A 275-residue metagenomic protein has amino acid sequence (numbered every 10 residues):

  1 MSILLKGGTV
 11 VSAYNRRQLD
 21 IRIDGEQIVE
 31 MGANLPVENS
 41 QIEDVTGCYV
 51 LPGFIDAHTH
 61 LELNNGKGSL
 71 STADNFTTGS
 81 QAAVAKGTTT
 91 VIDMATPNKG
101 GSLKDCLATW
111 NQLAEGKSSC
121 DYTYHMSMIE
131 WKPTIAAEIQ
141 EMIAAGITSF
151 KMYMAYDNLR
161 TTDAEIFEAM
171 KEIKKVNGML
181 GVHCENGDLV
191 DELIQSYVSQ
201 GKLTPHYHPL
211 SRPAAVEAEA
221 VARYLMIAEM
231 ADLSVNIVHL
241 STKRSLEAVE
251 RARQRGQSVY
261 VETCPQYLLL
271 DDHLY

Functional and structural regions predicted by a protein language model:
M1-G53, K67: Histidine-rich, glycine-flanked metal-binding segment
G8, E26, G47, H58 (+7 more regions): Divalent metal-coordination and catalytic microenvironments
C48-K117, T134: Metal-associated gating/positioning segment near the N- to mid-region
G66, A95-P97, S127, A155 (+2 more regions): Short, ordered loop/turn segments at secondary-structure junctions
G87-I92, S118-T123, I147-S149, I227-S234: Short, surface-exposed connector motifs at secondary-structure boundaries
K104-C120, E168-V182: Alpha-helix-loop-beta-strand connector modules within alpha/beta enzyme cores
M128-P133: Active-site beta->alpha loop and helix N-cap motifs at the rims of alpha/beta catalytic domains
T134-Y275: Histidine/acidic residue-rich metal-binding segments in metalloenzymes
